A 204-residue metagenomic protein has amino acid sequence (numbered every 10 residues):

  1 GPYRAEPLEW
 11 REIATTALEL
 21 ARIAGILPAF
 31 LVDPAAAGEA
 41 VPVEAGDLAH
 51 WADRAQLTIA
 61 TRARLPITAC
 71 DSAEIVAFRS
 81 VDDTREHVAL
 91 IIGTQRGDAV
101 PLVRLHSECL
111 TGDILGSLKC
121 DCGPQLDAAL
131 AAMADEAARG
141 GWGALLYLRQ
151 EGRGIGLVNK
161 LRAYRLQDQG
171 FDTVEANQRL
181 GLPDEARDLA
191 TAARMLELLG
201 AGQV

Functional and structural regions predicted by a protein language model:
G1-V204: Catalytic domains of riboflavin
